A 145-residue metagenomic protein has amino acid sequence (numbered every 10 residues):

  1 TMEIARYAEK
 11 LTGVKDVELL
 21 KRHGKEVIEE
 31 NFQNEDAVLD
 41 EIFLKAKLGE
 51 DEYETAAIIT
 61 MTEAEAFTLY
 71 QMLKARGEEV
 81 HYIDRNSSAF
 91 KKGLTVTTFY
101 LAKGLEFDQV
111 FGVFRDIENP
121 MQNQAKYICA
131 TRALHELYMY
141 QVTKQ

Functional and structural regions predicted by a protein language model:
T1-A5, K15, K47-Q145: Core RecA-like ATPase module of SF1/SF2 helicases and allied nucleic-acid translocases
T1-N34: Conserved coupling/interface region of RecA-like P-loop/ASCE motor cores
E29-E54: Conserved interdomain hinge at the start of the Helicase C-terminal
